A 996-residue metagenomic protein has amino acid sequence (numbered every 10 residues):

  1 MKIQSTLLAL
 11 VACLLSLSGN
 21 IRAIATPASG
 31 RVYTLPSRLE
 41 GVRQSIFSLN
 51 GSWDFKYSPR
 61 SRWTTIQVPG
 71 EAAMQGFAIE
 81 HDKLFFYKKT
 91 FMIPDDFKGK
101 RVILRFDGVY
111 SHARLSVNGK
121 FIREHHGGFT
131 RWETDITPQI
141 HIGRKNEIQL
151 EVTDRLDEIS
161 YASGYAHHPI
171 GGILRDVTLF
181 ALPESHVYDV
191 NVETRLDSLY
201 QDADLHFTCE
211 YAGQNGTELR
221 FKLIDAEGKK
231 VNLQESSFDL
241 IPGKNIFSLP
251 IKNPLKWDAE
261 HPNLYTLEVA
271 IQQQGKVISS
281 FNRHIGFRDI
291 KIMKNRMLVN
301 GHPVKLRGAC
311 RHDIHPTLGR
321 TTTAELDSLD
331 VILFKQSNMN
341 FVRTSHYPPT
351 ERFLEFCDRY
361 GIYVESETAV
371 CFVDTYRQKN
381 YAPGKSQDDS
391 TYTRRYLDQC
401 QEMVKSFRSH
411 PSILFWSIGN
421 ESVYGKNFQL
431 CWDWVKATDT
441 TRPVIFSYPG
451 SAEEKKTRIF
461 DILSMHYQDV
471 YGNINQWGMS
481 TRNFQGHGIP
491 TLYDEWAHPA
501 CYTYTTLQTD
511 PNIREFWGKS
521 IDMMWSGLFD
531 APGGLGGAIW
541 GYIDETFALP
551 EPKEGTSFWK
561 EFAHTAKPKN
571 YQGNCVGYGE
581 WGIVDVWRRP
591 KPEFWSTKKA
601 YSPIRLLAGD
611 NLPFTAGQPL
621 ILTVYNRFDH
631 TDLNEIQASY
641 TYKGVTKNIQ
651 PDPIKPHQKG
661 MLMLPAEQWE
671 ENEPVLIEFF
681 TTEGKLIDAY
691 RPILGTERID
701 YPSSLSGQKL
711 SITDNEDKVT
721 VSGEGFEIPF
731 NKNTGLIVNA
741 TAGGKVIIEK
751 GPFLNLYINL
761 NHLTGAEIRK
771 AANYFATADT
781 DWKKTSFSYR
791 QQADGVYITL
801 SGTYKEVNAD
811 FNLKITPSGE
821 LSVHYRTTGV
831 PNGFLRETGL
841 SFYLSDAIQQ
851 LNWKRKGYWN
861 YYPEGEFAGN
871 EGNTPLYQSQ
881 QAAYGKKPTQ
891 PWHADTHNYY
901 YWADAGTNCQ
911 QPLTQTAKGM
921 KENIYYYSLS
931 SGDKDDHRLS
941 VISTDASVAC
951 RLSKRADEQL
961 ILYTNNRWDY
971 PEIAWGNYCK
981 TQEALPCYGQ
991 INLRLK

Functional and structural regions predicted by a protein language model:
I24-R105, L156-G164, I170-I173, E551 (+4 more regions): Extended carbohydrate-recognition surfaces in non-catalytic/accessory domains of CAZymes and lectin-like proteins
P27-A28, L35, L39-E40, K56-S58 (+4 more regions): Accessory beta-strand-rich segments of carbohydrate-active enzymes
P27-G30, F77, T137-A203, F207 (+10 more regions): An acidic-aromatic loop/edge-strand motif
L39-Q44, V190-N191, K256, L267-F334 (+2 more regions): N-terminal carbohydrate-binding accessory modules
G41-S58, P169-G172, S185, L414-W416 (+5 more regions): Substrate-binding clefts and catalytic carboxylate motifs of secreted carbohydrate-active enzymes
G108, D154, D258, Q668-E670 (+1 more regions): Beta-strand/loop-rich accessory regions of lumenal/periplasmic or secreted enzymes, predominantly carbohydrate-active
E235-N253, K643-E671, V675: Intrinsically disordered, low-complexity Pro/Gly/Ser/Thr-rich segments with frequent PxxP/GP/PP motifs and embedded
V331-F334, F341-I583: Substrate-binding/catalytic cleft of secreted carbohydrate-active enzymes, primarily glycoside hydrolases
